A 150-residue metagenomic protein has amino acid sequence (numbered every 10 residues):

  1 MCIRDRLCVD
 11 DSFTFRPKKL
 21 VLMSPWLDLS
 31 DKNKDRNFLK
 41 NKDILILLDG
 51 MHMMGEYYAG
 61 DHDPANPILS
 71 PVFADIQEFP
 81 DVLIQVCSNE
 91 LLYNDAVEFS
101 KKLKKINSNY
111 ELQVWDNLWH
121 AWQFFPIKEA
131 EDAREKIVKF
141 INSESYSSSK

Functional and structural regions predicted by a protein language model:
R4-K150: Alpha/beta-hydrolase superfamily serine-hydrolase fold, recognizing
